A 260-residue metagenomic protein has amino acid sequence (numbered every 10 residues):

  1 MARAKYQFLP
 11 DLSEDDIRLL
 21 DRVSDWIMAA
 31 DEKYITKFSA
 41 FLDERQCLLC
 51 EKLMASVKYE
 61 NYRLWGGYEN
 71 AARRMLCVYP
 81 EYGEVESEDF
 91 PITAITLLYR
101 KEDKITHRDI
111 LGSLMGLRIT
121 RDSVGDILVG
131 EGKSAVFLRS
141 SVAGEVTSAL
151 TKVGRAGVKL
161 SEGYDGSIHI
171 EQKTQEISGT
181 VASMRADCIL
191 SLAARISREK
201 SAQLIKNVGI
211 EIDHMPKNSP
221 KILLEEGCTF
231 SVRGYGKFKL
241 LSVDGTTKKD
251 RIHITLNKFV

Functional and structural regions predicted by a protein language model:
M1-A193, P216, L223, G236-V260: Ferredoxin-like alpha/beta domains used as RNA- or RNAP-binding modules
S201, I210: Short hydrophobic/aromatic patches on the structural cores and recognition surfaces of FHA
L204-I205, L224: Short, well-ordered loop/turn sites that connect or cap secondary structure elements
I212-H214, R233: Short strand-turn-strand beta-turns centered on an Asx-Gly dipeptide
G227-C228, G234: Structural motif
